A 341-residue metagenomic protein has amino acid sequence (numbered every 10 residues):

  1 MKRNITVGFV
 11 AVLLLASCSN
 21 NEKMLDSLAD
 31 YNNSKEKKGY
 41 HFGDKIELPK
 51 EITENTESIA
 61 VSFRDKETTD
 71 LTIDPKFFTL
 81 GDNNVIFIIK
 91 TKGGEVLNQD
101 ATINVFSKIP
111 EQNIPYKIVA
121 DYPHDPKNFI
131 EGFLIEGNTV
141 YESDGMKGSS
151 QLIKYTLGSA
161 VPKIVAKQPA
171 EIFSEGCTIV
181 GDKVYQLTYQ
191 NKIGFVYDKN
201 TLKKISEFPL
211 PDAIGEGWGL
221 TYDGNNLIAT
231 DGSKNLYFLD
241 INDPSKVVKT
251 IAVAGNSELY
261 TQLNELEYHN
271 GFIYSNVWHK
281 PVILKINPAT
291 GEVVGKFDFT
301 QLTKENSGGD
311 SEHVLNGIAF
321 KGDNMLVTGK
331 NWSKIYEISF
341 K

Functional and structural regions predicted by a protein language model:
L14-S17: C-terminal motif of bacterial Sec signal peptides marking the signal peptidase cleavage site
I52-E67, Y155: Change to "...patches in solvent-exposed regions of secreted, membrane-anchored, or virion-exposed structural
P75-D82: Surface-exposed, short loops/turns at beta-strand junctions within beta-sandwich domains
F106-P126, L157-K163: A short helix->beta-strand "capping" segment at the edge of beta-propeller domains
V119-Q151, A166-T178, G329: Beta-strand-rich domains and repeat architectures in extracellular enzymes and scaffolds, especially beta-propellers
P126-G137, A170-G181, P211-G224, S257-H269 (+1 more regions): Beta-rich, blade/repeat-based domains predominating in secreted/periplasmic proteins but also intracellular
E142-K147, Q186-K192, A229-S233, S275-H279 (+1 more regions): Conserved beta-strand positions in repeat-built beta-propeller and related beta-rich domains
Y155-A160, D198-L202, I241-P244, N287-G291 (+1 more regions): Short loop/turn segments that connect beta-strands within beta-propeller blades
